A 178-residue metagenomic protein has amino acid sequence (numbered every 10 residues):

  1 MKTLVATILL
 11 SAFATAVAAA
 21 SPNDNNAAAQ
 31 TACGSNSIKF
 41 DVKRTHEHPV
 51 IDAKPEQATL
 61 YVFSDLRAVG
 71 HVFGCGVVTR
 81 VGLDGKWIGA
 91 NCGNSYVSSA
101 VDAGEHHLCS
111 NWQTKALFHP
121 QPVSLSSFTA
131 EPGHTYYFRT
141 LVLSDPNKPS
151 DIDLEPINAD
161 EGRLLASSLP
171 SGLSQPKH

Functional and structural regions predicted by a protein language model:
M1-L4: Positively charged n-region of N-terminal signal peptides that target proteins for export
A6-T15: Bacterial N-terminal signal peptides
A19-H178: Short loop/turn and low-complexity linker motifs enriched in small/turn-promoting residues
